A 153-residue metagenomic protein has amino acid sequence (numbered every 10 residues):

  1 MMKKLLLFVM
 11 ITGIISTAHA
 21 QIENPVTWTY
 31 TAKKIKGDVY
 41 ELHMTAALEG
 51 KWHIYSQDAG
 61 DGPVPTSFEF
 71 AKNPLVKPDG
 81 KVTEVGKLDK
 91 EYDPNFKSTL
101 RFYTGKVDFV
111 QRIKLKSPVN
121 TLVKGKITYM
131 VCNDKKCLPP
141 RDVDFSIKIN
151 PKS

Functional and structural regions predicted by a protein language model:
K4-I14: Sec-dependent N-terminal signal peptides
H19-S153: Extracellular/lumen-exposed scaffold segments
